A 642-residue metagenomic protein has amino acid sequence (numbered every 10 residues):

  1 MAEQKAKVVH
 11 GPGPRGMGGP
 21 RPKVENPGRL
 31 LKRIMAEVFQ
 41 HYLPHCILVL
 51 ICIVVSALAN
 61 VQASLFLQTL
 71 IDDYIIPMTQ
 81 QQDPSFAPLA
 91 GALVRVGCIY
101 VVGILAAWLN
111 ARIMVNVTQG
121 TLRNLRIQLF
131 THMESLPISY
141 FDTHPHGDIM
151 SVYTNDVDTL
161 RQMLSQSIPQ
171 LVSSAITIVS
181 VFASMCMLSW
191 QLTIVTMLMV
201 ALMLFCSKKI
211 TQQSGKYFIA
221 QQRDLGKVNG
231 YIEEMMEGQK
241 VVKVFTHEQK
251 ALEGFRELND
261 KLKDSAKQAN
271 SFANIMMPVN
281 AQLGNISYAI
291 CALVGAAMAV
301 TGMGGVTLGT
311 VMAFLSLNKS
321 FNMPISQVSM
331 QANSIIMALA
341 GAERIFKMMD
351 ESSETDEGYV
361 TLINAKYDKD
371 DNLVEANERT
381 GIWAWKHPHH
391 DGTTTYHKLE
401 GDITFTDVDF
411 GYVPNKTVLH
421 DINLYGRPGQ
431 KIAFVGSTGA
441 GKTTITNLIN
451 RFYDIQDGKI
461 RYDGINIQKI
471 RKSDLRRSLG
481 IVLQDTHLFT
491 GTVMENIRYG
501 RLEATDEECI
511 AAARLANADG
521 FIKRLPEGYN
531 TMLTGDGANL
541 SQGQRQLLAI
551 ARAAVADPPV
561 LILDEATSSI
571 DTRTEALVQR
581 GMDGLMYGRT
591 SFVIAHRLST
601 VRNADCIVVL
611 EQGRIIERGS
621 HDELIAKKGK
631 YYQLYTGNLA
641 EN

Functional and structural regions predicted by a protein language model:
M1-N60, I75-V96, N110-M114, T118 (+9 more regions): Membrane-integrated ABC transporters
G13-P22, Q119, I127-S151, N155-V157 (+5 more regions): Short intracellular "coupling" helices and adjacent cytoplasmic loop segments at the cytosolic face of multi-pass
P20-G28, C52, A59-I75, I99-H146 (+12 more regions): Juxtamembrane helix-loop junctions of ABC transporter transmembrane domains
K32, I51, A106, N110 (+5 more regions): Hydrophobic alpha-helical transmembrane segments of ABC transporter permease domains
Q40-L43, I138-S139, N155-L164, I168 (+6 more regions): An intracellular "coupling" helix at the cytosolic face of ABC transporter transmembrane type-1 domains
H41, H45-L58, I99, Q166-I219 (+1 more regions): Transmembrane helices of ABC transporter permease
P77, S184-L198, Q268, F272-R344 (+2 more regions): Helix-loop-helix
Q82, A365-N642: ABC-type nucleotide-binding domain
